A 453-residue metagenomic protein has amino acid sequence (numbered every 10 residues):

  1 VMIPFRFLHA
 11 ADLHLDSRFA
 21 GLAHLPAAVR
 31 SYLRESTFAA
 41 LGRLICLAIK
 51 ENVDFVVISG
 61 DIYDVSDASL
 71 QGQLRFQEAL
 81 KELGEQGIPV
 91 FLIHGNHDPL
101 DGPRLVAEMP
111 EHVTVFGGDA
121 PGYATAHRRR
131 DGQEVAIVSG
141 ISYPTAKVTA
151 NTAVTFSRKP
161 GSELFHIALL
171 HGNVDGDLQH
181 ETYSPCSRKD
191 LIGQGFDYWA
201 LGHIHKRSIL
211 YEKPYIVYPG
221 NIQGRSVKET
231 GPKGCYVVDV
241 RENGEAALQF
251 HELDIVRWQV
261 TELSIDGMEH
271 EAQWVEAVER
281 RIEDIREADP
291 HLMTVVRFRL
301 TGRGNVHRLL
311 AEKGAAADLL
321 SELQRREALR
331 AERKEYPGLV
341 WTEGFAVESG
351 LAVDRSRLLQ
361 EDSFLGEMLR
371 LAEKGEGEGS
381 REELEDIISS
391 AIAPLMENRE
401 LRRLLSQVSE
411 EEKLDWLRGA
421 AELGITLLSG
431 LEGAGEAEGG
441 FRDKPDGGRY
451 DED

Functional and structural regions predicted by a protein language model:
V1-H9, A40-K50, A126-R129, A153-K159 (+1 more regions): Short amphipathic alpha-helices and their capping/turn segments at secondary-structure boundaries
V1-Q73, E410: N-terminal active-site segment of His-dependent metallophosphoesterases
M2-V29, K233, D239-S264: Domain-start "cap" segments at the beginnings of catalytic or binding domains
I3, D54, I88, L164 (+1 more regions): Short coil/turn segments at beta-strand junctions that form active-site/ligand-binding loops
A20, P26, F55, S66-V217 (+1 more regions): His/Asp/Glu-rich metal-coordinating catalytic cores of metallo-dependent phosphodiesterases/hydrolases acting on
C46-I49, K81, K189-I192, E283 (+1 more regions): Surface-exposed alpha-helical segments enriched in charged/polar residues
S59, G202, T301: Conserved residues at the C-terminal ends of beta-strands
L253-D453: Accessory, non-catalytic peripheral segments of nucleic-acid enzymes
